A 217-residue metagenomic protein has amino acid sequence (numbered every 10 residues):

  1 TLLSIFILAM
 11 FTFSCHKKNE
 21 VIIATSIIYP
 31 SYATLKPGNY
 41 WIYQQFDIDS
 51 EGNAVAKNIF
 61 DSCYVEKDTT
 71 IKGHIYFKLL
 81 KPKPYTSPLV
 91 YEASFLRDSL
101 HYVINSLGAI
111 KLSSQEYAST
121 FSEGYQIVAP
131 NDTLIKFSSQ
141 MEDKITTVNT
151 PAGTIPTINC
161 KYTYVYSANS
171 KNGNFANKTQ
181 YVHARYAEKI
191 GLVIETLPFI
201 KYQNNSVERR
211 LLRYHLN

Functional and structural regions predicted by a protein language model:
T1-L3: Bacterial N-terminal signal peptides that target proteins for export
F11-S14: C-terminal motif of bacterial Sec signal peptides marking the signal peptidase cleavage site
N19-N217: Conserved functional acidic sites
